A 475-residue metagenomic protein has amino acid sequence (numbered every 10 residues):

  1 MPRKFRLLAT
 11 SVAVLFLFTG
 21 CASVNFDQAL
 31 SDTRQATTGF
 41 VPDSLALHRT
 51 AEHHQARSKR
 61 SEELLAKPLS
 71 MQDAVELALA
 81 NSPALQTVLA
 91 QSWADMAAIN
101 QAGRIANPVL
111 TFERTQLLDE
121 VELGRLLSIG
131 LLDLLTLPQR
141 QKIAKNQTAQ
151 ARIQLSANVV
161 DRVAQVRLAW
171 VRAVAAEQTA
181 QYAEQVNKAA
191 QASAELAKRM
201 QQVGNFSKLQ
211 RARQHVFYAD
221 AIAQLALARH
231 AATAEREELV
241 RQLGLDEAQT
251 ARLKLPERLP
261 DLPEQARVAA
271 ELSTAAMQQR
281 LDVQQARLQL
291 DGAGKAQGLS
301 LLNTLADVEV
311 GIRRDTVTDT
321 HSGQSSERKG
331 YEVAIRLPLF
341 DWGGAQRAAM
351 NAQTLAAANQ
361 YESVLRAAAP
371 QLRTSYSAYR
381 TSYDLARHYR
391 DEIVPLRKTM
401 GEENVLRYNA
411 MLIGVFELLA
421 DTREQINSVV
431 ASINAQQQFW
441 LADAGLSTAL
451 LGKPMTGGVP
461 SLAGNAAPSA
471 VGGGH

Functional and structural regions predicted by a protein language model:
P2-A80, R229-A275, S447-H475: Terminal intrinsically disordered/low-complexity segments used for targeting and assembly
A22, L137, N146, I153 (+5 more regions): Periplasmic alpha-helical coiled-coil/stalk elements that build and connect Gram-negative outer-membrane
A22-R172, K208, D307, W342-G344 (+2 more regions): Short flexible linkers and secondary-structure junctions
M71-A74, N81, V88, G130 (+23 more regions): Amphipathic alpha-helical coiled-coil segments and their boundaries
D95-M96, G103-N158, V268-A275, Q279 (+3 more regions): Small/polar-residue-enriched beta-strand and adjacent coil segments characteristic of outer-membrane beta-barrel
D220-A248, V394-G452: Short segments within alpha-helical structural elements
